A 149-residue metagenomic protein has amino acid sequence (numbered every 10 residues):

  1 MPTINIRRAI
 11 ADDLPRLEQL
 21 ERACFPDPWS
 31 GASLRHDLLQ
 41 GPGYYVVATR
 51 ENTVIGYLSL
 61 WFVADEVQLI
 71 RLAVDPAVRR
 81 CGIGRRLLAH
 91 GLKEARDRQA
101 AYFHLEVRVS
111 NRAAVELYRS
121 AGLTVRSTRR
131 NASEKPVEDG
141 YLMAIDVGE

Functional and structural regions predicted by a protein language model:
P2, R8-A77, R85-E94, R98 (+3 more regions): Acetyl-CoA-dependent GNAT
R16, E116-L117: Well-formed, non-transmembrane alpha-helical positions, independent of function
V67, C81, Y141: Glycine-centered loop/turn positions within well-structured domains that cap or flank conserved ligand/cofactor-binding
L69, F103-V107: Conserved hydrophobic beta-strand within the GNAT/NAT acetyltransferase core sheet that lines the active-site cleft
D75-C81, V109-N111: Active-site acidic-Proline motif in GNAT/NAT acetyltransferases
L88, N111-A114, N131-P136: Short glycine/proline-centered loop/turn elements that form peptide/ligand docking sites
E106, R119, T124-L142: Conserved catalytic-core motifs of GNAT/GCN5-like acyltransferases
